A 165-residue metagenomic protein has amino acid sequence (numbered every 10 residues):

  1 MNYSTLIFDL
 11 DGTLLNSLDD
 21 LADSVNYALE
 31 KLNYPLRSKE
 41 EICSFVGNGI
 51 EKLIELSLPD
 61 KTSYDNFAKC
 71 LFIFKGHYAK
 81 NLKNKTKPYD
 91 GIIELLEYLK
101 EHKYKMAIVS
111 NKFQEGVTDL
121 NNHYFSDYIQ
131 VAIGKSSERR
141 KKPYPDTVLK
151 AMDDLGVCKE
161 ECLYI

Functional and structural regions predicted by a protein language model:
M1-S44, L58: Active-site neighborhood of HAD-like aspartate-dependent phosphohydrolases
N2-S4, G76, K80-I108, Q114-T118 (+2 more regions): Short, acidic loop-to-helix structural element flanking the phosphoryl-transfer center in phosphate-processing enzymes
I7, L14, P88, M106 (+1 more regions): Conserved SAM-binding loop
N16, R37, E41, F45 (+5 more regions): Residues at secondary-structure transition points
L21, V25, I54, I92 (+2 more regions): Hydrophobic packing residues within well-ordered alpha-helices of enzyme cores
E30-P35, D60-D65, H102, F125-Y128 (+1 more regions): Short helix-capping segments at alpha-helix termini
G47-K80, Y98: A metal-dependent, Asp-based hydrolase signature
N84-K87, F113-I165: Substrate-recognition "cap/lid" segment bordering the active-site pocket of phosphatases
